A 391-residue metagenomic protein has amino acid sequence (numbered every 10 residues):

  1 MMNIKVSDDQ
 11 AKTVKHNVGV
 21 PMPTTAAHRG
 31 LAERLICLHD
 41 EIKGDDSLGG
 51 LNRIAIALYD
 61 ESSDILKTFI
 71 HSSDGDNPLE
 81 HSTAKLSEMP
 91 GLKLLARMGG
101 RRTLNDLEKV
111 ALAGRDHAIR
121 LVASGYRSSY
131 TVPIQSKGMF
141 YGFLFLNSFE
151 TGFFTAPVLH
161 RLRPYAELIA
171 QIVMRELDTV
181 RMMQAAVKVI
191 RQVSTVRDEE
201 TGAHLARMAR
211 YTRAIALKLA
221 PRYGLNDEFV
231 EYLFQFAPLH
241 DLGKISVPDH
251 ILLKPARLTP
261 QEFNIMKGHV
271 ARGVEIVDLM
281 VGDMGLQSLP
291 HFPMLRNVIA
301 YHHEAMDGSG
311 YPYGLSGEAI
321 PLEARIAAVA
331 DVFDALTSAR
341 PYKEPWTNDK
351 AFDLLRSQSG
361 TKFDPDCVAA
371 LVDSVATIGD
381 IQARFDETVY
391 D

Functional and structural regions predicted by a protein language model:
M1-C37, L48, T179-V189: Signal-transmission linkers at sensory-effector interfaces
M1-I4, E41, R101, K137 (+8 more regions): Signal-transmission/dimerization alpha-helices at domain junctions
M2-V6, Y141, N147-R163, V173-E176 (+2 more regions): Regulatory loop-to-helix N-cap segments in sensory/regulatory domains that couple ligand/signal detection
N17-P23, A27-D46, I54-I56, M208-I215 (+2 more regions): Amphipathic alpha-helical coiled-coil segments that mediate homodimerization and allosteric signal transmission
D40, N52-A96, P238, L242 (+1 more regions): GAF sensory/regulatory domain recognition with acknowledged cross-activation on helical regulatory dimers
D76-V122: Regulatory sensory and allosteric helical modules in signal-transduction proteins and certain transcription factors
V110, V196-D391: Metal-dependent catalytic cores of enzymes that make or break cyclic nucleotides and related phosphoester linkages
R127-Q135: A short, aliphatic-rich beta-strand micro-motif
